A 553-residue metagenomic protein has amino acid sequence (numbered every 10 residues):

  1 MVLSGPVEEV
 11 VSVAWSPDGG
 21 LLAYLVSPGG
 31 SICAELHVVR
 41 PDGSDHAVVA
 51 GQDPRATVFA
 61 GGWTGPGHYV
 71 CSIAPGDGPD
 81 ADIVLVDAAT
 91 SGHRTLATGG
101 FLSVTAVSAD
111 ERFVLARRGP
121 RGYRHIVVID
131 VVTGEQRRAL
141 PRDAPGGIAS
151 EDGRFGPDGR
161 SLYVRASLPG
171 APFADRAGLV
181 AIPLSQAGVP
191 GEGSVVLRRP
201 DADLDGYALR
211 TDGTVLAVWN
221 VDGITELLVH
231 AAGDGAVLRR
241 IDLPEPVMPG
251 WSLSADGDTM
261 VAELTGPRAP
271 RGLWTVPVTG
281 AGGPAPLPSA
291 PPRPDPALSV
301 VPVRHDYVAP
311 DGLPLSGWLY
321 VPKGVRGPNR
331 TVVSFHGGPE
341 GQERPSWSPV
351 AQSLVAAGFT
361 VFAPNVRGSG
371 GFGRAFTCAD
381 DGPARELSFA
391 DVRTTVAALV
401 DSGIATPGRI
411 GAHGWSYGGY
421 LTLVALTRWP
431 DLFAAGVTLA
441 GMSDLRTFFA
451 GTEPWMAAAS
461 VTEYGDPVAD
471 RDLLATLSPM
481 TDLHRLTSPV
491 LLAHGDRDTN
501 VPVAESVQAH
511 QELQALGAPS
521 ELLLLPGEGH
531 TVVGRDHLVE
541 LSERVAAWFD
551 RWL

Functional and structural regions predicted by a protein language model:
M1-G327, P339-A357, A384, A397-D401 (+1 more regions): Peripheral, non-catalytic segments that deliver or gate enzyme domains
Y24, S334, T438: Redox-cofactor binding/interface segments in oxidoreductases and associated redox assembly factors
N329-R330, F433: Local beta-strand N-terminus motif with an aromatic residue
T331, V355-N365, E521: A fold-wide structural signal in alpha/beta-hydrolase
T331-V333, L491: Conserved beta-strand elements of the Class I
F335-G337, H494: The conserved beta1-alpha1 loop
G337-P339, Y417-G418: Acidic helix/loop microenvironments that form the catalytic cleft of cell-wall polysaccharide enzymes
V366-L553: Active-site-proximal cap/loop segments of hydrolase catalytic domains
